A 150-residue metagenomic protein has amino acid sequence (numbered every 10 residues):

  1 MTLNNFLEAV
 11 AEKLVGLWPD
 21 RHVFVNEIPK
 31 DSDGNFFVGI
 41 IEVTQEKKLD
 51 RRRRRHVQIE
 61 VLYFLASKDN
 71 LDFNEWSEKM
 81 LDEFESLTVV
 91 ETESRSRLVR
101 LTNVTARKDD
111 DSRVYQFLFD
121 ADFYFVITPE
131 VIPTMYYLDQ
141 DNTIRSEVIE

Functional and structural regions predicted by a protein language model:
M1-R21, T44-E150: Charged, amphipathic alpha-helical segments and their flanking helix caps
F24-G34: Short acidic low-complexity segments
K30-D31, V43-Q45: Short active-site-proximal "capping" loops at secondary-structure junctions
D33-I41: A short, hydrophobic beta-strand-centered structural micro-motif
